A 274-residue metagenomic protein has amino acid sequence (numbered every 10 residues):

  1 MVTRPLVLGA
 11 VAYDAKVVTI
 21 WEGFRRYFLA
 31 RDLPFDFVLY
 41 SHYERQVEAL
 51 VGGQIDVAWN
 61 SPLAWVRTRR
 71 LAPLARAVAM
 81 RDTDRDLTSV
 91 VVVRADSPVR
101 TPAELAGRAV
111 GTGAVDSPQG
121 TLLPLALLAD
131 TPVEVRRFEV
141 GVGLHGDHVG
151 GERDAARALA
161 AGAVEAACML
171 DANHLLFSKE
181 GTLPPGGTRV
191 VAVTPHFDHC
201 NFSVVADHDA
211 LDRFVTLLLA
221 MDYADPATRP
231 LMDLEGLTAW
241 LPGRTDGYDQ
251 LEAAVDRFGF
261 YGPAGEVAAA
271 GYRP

Functional and structural regions predicted by a protein language model:
M1-Q54, N60-P62, P226-P274: N-terminal hydrophobic or amphipathic helices and topogenic motifs
V2-A10, R81-V93, H145-G146, E180-L218 (+1 more regions): Periplasmic-binding protein-like
P5-R31, Y40, L63, L87-A155 (+1 more regions): Bilobed "Venus flytrap"/periplasmic-binding protein-like clamshell domains and structurally analogous long
F35-F37, V135, V190: Generic structural signal for residues in well-ordered beta-strands
R45-A49, G151-A158, V164: Short, hydrophobic alpha-helical packing/hinge segments within bilobed ligand-binding/sensory domains
A49-E104, D116: Acidic, polar ligand-binding/catalytic clefts
Q54, A109, A163: Conserved functional loop/turn residues at catalytic and ligand-binding sites
W59-A72, A129, R157-G186: A ligand-binding cleft/hinge motif common to bilobed small-molecule-binding domains
